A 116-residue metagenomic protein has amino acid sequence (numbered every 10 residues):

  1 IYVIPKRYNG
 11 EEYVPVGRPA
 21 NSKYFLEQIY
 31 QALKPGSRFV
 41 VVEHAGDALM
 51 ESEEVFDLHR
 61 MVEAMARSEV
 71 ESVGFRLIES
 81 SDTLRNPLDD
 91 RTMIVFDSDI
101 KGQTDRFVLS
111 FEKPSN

Functional and structural regions predicted by a protein language model:
I1-K23: A short SAM/SAH-binding and catalytic strip from SAM-dependent methyltransferases
Y2-P5, R38-V42, I78-S80, S110: Structural recognition of the beta-strand scaffold that forms the well-ordered cores of secreted hydrolase catalytic
N9, F39, H44-A48, L84-R85: Short "lid" loop at the C-terminus of a central beta-strand within the Rossmann-like core of SAM-dependent
V14-P15, I29, M50-E54, T92-M93: Short acidic, glycine/proline-rich loop/turn micro-motifs
P15-K23, D57-A64, K101-G102: Soluble non-cytosolic domains of exported or imported proteins
V16-S37: A short glycine-rich, Lys/Arg-flanked "PGG" loop and its adjoining helix->strand segment in the class I
E51-S80: Conserved Class I S-adenosyl-L-methionine
V73, D89-N116: Core SAM-dependent methyltransferase catalytic element
